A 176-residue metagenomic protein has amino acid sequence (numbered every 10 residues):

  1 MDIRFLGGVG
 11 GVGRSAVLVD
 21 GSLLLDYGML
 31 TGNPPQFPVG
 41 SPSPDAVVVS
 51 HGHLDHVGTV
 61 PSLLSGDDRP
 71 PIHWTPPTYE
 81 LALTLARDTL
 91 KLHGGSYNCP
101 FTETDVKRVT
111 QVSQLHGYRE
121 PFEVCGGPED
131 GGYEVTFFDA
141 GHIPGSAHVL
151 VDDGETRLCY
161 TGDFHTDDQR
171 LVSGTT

Functional and structural regions predicted by a protein language model:
D2-V48, H53-V57, S62-T176: His/Asp/Glu-rich metal-coordinating catalytic cores of metallo-dependent phosphodiesterases/hydrolases acting on
